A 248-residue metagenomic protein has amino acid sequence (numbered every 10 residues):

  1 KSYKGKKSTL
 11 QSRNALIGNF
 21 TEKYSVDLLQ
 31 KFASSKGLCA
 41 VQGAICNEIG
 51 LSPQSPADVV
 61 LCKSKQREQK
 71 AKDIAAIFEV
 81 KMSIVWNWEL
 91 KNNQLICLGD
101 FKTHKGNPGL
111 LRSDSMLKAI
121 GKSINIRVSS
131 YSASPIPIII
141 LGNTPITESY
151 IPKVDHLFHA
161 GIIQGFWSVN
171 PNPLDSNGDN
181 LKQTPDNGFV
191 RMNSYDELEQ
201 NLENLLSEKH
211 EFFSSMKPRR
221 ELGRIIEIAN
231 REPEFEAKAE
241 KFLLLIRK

Functional and structural regions predicted by a protein language model:
K1-A44, E221, I225-E227, K238-F242 (+1 more regions): Interdomain/boundary linker segments immediately adjacent to catalytic/signaling cores
L16, F20, Y24, Q54 (+4 more regions): Short, well-structured alpha-helical interface segments that form or flank functional binding sites
L28-F32, K122-S129, H156: A generic secondary-structure signal
Q30-Q66: A short acidic/basic microdomain associated with nuclease active sites
P56, A75-E79: Short hydrophobic-acidic sequence motifs that mark active-site Asp/Glu residues
K65-D73: Short, solvent-exposed loop/turn segments that connect beta-strands within catalytic domains and beta-strand-rich
K70, V80-E148: Catalytic cores of nucleic-acid endonucleases
S132, N143-K248: Non-catalytic C-terminal interaction segments of nucleic acid-processing enzymes
